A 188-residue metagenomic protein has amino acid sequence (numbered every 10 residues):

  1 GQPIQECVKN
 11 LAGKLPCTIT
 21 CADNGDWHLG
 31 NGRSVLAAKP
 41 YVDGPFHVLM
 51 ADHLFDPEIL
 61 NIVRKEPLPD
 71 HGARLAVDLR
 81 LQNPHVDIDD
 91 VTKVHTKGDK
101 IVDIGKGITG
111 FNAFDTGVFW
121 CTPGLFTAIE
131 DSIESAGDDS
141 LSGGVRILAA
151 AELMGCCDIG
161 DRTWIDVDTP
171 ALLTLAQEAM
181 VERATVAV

Functional and structural regions predicted by a protein language model:
G1-H47, V186: Conserved N-terminal catalytic core of the sugar/cofactor nucleotidyltransferase
P3-C7, N31, E58-I59, A128 (+2 more regions): Phosphate- and divalent-cation-binding pockets in alpha/beta enzyme and binding domains that engage nucleotide-derived
E6, D56-S135: Conserved core of the sugar-phosphate nucleotidyltransferase
T18-T20, K100, L153-G155: Conserved beta-strand segments of alpha/beta enzyme cores
D26-G30, L81-N83, T163-I165: A short acidic, often aromatic-flanked loop/helix-cap motif at beta-alpha or helix-coil junctions that lines enzyme
G44-P45, H71, E152: Short coil/turn segments at beta-strand junctions that form active-site/ligand-binding loops
L49-A51: Active-site acidic Asp-centered loop
K97, G110-V188: Conserved alpha/beta core of the MobA/IspD/sugar-nucleotide pyrophosphorylase nucleotidyltransferase superfamily
